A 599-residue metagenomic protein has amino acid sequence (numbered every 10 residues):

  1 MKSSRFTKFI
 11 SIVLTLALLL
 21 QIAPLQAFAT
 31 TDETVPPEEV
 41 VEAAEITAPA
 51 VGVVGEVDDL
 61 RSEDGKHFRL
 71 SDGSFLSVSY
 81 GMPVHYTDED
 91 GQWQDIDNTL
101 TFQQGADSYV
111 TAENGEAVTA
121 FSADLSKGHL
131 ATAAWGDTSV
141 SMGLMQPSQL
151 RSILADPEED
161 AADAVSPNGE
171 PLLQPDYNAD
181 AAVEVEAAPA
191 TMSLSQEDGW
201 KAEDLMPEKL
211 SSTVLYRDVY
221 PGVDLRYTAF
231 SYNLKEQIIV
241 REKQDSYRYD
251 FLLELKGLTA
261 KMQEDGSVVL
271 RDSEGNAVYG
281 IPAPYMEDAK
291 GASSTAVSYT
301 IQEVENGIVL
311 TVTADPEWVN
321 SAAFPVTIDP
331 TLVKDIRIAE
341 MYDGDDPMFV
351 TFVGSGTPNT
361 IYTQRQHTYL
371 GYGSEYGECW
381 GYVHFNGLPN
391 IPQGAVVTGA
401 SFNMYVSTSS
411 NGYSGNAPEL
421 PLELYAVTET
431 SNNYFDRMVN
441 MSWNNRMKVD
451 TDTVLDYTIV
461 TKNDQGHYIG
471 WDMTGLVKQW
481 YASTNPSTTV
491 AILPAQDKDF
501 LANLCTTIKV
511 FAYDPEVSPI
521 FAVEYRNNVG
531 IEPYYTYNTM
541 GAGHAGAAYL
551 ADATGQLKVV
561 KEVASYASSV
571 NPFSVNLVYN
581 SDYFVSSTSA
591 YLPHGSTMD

Functional and structural regions predicted by a protein language model:
R5, T30-G91, V214, P221 (+2 more regions): Intrinsically disordered, low-complexity segments enriched in small residues
L19-F28: C-terminal segment of classical bacterial N-terminal signal peptides
E33-D335, P515: Residues that cap or anchor secondary-structure elements
K243-R248, G377-W380, N390-F402: Extended extracellular/luminal ectodomain segments enriched in beta-structured repeat modules
Y249-L255, F385, A395-S409: A short beta-strand element within beta-rich, extracytoplasmic domains of secreted/secretory-pathway proteins
A314-V319, I492-A512: Short beta-strand-plus-loop segments that form exposed binding edges in beta-rich domains
T327-N390, S409, T428, N444 (+2 more regions): Flexible, small-residue-rich N-terminal segments that precede or flank a structured functional core
V406-Y481, P486: Beta-strand-rich interaction/scaffold domains
